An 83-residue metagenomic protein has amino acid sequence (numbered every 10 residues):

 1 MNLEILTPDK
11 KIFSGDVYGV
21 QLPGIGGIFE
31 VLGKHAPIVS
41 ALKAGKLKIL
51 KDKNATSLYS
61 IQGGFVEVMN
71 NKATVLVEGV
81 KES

Functional and structural regions predicted by a protein language model:
N2-S83: Compact, glycine-rich, soluble single-domain proteins
